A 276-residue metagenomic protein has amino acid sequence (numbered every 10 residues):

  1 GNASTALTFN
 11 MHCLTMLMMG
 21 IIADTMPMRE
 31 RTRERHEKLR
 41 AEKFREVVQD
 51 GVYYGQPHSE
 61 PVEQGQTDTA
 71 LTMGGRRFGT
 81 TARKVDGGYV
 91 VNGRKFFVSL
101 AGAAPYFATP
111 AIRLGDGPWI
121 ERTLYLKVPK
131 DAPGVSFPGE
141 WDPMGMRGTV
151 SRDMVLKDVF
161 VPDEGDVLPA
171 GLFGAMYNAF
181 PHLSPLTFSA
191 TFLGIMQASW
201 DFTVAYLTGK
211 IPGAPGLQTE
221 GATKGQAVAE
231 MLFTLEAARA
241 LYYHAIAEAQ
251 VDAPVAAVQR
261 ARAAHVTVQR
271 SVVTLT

Functional and structural regions predicted by a protein language model:
G1-S99: Glycine-rich flavin
H36, R40, K224, A253-A257 (+1 more regions): Residue-level recognition of alpha-helical structural elements
D86-V90, Y106, S151: A generic structural signal for beta-strand entry/edge sites
V90, G194, A229-E236, V266-V273: Generic structural signal for well-ordered, non-transmembrane alpha-helical segments in soluble/cytosolic regions
R94-V135: A short core secondary-structure module
L126, M196, A238: Residue-level signal for inorganic ion chemistry
W141-L235: Glycine-rich beta->alpha junctions and the first turn(s) of the following alpha-helix
E236-T267: C-terminal helix-coil-helix/basic helical segment that borders enzyme active sites and/or dimer interfaces and provides
